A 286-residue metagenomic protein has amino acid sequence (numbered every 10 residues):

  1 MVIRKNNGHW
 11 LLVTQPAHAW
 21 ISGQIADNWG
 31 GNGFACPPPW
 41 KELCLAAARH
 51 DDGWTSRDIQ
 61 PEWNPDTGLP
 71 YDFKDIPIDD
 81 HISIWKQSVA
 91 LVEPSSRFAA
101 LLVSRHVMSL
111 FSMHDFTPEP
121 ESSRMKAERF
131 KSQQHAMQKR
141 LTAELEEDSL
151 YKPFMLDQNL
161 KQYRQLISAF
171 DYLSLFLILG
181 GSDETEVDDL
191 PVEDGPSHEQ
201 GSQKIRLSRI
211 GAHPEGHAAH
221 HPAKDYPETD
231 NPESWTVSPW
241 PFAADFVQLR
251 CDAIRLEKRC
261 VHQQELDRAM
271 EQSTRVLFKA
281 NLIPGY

Functional and structural regions predicted by a protein language model:
I3-V13, G23-Q24, E42-L156, K161-G180 (+1 more regions): Divalent metal-dependent catalytic cores for phosphoryl transfer on phosphate-bearing substrates
N6-N7, N28, N32, N64 (+3 more regions): Detector for Asparagine
N7-V13, P38, A243, R255-C260: Short, exposed beta-strand "edge-strand" segments with a Pro/Gly-rich flavor and a Y/T-containing core
P16-G30: An active-site-proximal "capping" alpha-helix that borders the catalytic cofactor pocket
F34-L43: Short, glycine/acidic-rich hinge or "gate" loops at secondary-structure transitions that mediate conformational
S123-Y286: Non-catalytic terminal regions of proteins
